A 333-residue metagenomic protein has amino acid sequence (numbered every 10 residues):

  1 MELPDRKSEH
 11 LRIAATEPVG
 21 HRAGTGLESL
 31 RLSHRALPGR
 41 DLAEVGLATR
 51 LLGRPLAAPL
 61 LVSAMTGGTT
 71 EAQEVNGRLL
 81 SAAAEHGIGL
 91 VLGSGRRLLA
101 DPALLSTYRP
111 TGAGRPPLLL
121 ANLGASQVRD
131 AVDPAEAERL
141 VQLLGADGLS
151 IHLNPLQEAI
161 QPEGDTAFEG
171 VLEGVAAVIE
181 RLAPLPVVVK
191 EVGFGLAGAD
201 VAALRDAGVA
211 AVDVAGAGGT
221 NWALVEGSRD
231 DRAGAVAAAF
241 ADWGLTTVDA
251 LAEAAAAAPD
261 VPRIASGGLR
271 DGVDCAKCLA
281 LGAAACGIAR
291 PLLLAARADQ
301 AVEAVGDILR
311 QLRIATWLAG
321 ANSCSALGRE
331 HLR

Functional and structural regions predicted by a protein language model:
M1-H21, A235-I264, R270-R333: Alpha/beta catalytic cores of nucleotide-metabolism and tRNA/nucleoside-modifying enzymes
M1-L56: An N-cap/entry alpha-helix motif that binds or orients negatively charged groups
A43, E71, V75, A100-A103 (+3 more regions): Short secondary-structure boundary/capping elements
A43-L52, N76-L79, P102-T111, E136-L140: Short, charged beta->alpha transition segments
L51-D101: Active-site cofactor/substrate anionic-group-binding motifs, chiefly glycine- and Lys/Arg-rich phosphate-binding loops
Q73-N76, P102-L105, D133-P134, G198-V201 (+1 more regions): Conserved strand-to-helix beginnings and helix N-cap segments that scaffold or border functional pockets
L80-E85, A113-L119, S126-S266, G272-L294: Alpha/beta enzyme core
E85-A125: A gly/proline- and charged-residue-enriched helix-loop-helix capping module
